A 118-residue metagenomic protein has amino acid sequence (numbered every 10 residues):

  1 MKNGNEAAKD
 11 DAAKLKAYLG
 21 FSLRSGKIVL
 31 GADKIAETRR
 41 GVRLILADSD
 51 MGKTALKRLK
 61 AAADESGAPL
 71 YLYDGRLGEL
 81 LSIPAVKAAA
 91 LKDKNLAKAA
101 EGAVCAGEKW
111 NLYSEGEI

Functional and structural regions predicted by a protein language model:
K2, E6-A8: Long, charged, low-complexity intrinsically disordered regions
G4, A32, A47, E108 (+1 more regions): SAM-dependent transferase fold signal centered on methyltransferase-like domains, encompassing both Class I
D11-A47: N-terminal first-folded block
F21-G26, L30-A36, T54-L80: Positively charged, polar, low-complexity stretches
K27, R43-L44, P69-Y71, K87-A89: Structural motif
A47-D48, K92: Small/polar loops that bind or transfer phosphate-bearing groups
S49-K53: Glycine-rich phosphate-binding loops at beta-strand->alpha-helix junctions
G78-E117: C-terminal structural segments of small proteins and small subunits
